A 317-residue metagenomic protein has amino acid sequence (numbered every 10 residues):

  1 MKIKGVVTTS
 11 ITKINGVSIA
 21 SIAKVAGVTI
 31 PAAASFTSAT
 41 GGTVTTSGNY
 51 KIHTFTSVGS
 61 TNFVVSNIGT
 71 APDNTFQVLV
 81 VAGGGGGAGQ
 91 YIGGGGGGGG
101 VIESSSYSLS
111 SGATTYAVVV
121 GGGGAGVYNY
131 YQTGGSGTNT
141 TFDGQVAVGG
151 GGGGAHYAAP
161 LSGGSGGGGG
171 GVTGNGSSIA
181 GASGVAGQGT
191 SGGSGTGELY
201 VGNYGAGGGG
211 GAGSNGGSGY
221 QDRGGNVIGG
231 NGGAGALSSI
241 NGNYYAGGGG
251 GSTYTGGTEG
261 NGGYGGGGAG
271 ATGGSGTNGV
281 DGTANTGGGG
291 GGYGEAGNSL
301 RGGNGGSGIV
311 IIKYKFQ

Functional and structural regions predicted by a protein language model:
M1-Q317: Glycine-biased low-complexity/repetitive sequence motifs
